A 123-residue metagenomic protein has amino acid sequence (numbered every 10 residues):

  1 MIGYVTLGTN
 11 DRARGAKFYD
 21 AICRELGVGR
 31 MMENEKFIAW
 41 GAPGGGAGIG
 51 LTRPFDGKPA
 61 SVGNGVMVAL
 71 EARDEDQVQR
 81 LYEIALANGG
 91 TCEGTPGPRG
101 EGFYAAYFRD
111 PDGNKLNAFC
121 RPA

Functional and structural regions predicted by a protein language model:
M1, S61-N64, G100: Short glycine-enriched loop/turn motifs at secondary-structure junctions
M1-A16, V68, P122-A123: N-terminal beta-strand motif that seeds the catalytic metal site of vicinal oxygen chelate
Y4-T6, G50, M67, Y107 (+1 more regions): Conserved beta-strand segments that form the floor/walls of ligand-binding pockets within enzyme and binding domains
L7-G48: Core segments of cupin and vicinal oxygen chelate
D11, L70, D74, G97-G100: Structured beta->alpha junctions
G15, Y19, V78, A85: Hydrophobic pocket/interface hotspot
L26, Y82-A123: Vicinal oxygen chelate
G41-R80: Long, continuous compositionally biased terminal/linker segments
